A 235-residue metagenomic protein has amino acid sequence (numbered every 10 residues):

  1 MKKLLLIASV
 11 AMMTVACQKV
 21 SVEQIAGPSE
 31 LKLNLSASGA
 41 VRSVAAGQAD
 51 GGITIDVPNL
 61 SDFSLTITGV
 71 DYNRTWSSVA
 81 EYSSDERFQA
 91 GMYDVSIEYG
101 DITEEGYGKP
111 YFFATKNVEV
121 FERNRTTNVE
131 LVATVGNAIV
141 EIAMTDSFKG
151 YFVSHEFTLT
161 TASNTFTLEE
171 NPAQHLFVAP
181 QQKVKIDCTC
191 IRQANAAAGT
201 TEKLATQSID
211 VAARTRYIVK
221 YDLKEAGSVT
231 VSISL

Functional and structural regions predicted by a protein language model:
M1-L4: Positively charged n-region of N-terminal signal peptides that target proteins for export
L6-V10: Sec-dependent N-terminal signal peptides
M13-A16: C-terminal motif of bacterial Sec signal peptides marking the signal peptidase cleavage site
Q18-V20, G39, S77-Y82, G100-G136 (+1 more regions): Structured interaction patches on ligand/partner-binding surfaces of diverse proteins
K19-V95, G100, E104-Y107, T145 (+1 more regions): Acidic/polar, low-complexity intrinsically disordered N-terminal segments immediately downstream of a Sec signal
G52-E104, V153-A213: Tryptophan-paired
E122-R125, S147-Y151, V178-Q182: A short, structured loop/turn motif at beta-sheet edges
G136-F152: Surface-exposed interaction/gating patches
